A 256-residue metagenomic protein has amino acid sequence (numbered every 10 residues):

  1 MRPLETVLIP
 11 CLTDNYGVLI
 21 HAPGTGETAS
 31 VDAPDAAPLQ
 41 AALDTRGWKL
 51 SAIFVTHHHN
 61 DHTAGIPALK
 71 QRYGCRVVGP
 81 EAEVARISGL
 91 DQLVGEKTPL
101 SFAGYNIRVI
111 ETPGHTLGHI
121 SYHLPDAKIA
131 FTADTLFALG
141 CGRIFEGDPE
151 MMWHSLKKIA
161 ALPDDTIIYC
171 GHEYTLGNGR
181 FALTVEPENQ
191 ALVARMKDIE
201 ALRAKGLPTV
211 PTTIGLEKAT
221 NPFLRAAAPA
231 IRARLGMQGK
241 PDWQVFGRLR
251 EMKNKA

Functional and structural regions predicted by a protein language model:
M1-K49, Y122-A133: Conserved beta-strand hairpin/beta-sheet module of binuclear metal-dependent hydrolase folds, prominently
L19, P99-P125, I129-A130, A161: Core dinuclear metal-dependent hydrolase active-site scaffold
I20, D32, H57, L69 (+6 more regions): Divalent metal-coordination and catalytic microenvironments
T28, D35-E111, K128, A194 (+1 more regions): Active-site HxH/HxHxD metal-binding segment of metal-dependent hydrolases
A33-P34, H58, A82-E83, H115-T116 (+4 more regions): Active-site metal-binding loops of divalent metal-dependent hydrolases
A64-G65, S121-Y122, C141, G179: Active-site-flanking alpha-helical
G140-T166: Active-site-adjacent loop/tail segments of enzyme domains
K157-I167, L176-A256: Accessory terminal helices/loops
